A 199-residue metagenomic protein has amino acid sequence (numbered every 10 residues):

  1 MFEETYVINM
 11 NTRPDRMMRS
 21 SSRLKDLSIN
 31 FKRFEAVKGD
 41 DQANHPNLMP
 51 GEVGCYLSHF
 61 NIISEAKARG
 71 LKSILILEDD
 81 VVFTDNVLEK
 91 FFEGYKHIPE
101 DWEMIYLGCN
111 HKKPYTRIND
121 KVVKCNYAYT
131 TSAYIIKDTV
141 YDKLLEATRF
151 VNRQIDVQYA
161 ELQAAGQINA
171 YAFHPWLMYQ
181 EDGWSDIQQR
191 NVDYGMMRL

Functional and structural regions predicted by a protein language model:
M1-L77, V81-L199: An acidic/histidine-cluster motif and surrounding catalytic segment that typifies divalent-metal-assisted enzyme active
